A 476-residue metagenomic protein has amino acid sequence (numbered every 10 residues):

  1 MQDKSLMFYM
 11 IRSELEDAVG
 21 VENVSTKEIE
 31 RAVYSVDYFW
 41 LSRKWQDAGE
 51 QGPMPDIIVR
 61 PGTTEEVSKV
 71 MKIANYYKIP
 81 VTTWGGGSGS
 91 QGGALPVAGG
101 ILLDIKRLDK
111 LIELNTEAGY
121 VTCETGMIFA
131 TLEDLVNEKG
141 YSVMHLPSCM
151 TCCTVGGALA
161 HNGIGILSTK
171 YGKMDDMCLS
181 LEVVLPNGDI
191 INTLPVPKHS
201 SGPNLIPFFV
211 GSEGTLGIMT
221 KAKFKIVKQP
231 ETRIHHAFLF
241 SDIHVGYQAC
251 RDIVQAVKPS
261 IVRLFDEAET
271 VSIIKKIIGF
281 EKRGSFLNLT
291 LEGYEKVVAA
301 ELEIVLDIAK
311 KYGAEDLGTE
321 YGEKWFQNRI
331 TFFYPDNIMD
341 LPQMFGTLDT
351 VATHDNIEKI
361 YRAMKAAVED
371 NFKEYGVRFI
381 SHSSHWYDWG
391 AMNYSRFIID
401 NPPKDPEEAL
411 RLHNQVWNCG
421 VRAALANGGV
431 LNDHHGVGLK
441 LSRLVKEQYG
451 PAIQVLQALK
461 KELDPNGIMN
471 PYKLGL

Functional and structural regions predicted by a protein language model:
M1-K72, G89-G119, E269-I277, E323-G346 (+2 more regions): N-terminal flexible segment immediately upstream of the FAD-binding catalytic core in FAD-dependent oxidoreductases
S25-K44, L239, V245-C419, N427: C-terminal substrate-recognition/cap domain of FAD-linked oxidoreductases
I29, G85-S88, S148, E267 (+1 more regions): Short, ordered loop/turn segments at secondary-structure junctions
K110-R263, M469: FAD-binding subdomain of flavoenzyme oxidoreductases
D189, V437-L476: Activity-critical C-terminal alpha-helical subdomain
